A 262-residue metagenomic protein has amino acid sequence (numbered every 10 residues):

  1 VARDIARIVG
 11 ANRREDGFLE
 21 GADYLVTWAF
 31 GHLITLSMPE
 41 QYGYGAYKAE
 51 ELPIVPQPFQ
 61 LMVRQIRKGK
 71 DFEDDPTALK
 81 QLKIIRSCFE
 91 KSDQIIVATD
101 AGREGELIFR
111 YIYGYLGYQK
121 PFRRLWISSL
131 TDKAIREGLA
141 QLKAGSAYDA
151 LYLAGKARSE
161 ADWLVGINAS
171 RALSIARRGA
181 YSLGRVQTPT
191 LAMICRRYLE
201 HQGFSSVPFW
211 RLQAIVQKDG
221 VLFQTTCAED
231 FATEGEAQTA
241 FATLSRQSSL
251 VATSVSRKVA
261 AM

Functional and structural regions predicted by a protein language model:
V1-K156, A228, G235-S249: Intrinsically disordered, low-complexity regulatory segments
E20, S205-S206, S256-K258: Short, ordered beta-strand-loop transition motifs
D23, T27-L33, G69, R124-I127 (+7 more regions): Generic secondary-structure boundary/loop-capping signal
W28, A214, S254: Pocket-edge structural micro-motifs
R158, D162-A232: Prokaryote-biased recognition of long, low-complexity C-terminal linker/tail segments that are poorly structured
Q247-M262: Pre-Walker A segment
